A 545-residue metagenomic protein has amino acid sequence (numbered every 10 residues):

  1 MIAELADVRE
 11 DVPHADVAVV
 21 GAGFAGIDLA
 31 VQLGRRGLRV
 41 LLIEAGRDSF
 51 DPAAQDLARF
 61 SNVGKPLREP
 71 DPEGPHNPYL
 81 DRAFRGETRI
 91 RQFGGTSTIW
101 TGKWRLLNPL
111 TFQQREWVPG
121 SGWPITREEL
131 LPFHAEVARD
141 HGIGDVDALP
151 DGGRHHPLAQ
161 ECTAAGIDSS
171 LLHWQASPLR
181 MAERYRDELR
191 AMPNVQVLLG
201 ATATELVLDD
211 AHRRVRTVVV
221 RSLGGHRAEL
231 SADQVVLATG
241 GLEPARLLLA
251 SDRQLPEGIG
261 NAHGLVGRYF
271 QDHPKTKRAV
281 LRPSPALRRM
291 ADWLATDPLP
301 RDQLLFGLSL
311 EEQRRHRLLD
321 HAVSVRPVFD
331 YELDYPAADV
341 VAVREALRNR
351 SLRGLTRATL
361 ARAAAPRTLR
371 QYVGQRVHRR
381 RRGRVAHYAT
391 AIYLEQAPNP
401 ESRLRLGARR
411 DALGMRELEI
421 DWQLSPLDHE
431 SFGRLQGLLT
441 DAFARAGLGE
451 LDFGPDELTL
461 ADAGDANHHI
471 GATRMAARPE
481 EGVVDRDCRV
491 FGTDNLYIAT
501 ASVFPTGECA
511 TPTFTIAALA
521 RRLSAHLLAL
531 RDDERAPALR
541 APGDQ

Functional and structural regions predicted by a protein language model:
M1-V17, R35-R36, A529-D544: Extreme N-terminal leader/targeting segments of oxidoreductases
A15-L42: N-terminal Rossmann-like FAD-binding beta1-loop-alpha1 element of flavoenzymes
G23-F24, L242, V503: Residue-level detector of alpha-helix initiation sites
R35, G46-D56, L206, V219-L294 (+4 more regions): Glycine-rich loop(s) and the adjacent beta-strand/alpha-helix scaffold that form part
S61-P150, A397-P400, G407: Redox-cofactor-proximal catalytic regions of oxidoreductases
H76, L80, K103, E116-D210 (+2 more regions): Conserved redox-cofactor binding core of oxidoreductases
D81-E87, H263-V266, H273-R416, A466-H469 (+2 more regions): FAD cofactor-binding and catalytic pocket of flavoenzymes
L198-A211, G374-R403, L413-G507, T513: A glycine-rich dinucleotide-binding beta-alpha-beta segment and adjacent secondary-structure elements that constitute
